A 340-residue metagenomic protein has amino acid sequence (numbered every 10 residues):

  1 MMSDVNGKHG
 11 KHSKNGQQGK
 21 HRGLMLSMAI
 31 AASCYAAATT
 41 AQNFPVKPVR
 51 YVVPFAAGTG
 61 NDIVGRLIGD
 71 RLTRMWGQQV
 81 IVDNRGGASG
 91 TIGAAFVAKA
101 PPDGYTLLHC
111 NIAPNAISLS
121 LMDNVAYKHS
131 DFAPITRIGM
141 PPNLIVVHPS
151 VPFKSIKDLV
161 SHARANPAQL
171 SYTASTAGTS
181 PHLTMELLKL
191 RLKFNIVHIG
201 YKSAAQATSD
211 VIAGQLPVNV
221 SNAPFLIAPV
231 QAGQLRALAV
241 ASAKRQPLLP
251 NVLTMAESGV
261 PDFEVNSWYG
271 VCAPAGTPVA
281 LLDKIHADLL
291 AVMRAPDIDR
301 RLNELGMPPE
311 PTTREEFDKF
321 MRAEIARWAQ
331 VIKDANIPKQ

Functional and structural regions predicted by a protein language model:
M1-K20: N-terminal secretory signal peptides that target proteins for export/translocation
R22-A29: Sec-dependent signal peptide recognition, specifically the positively charged N-region followed immediately by
S33-A38: N-terminal signal peptide c-region/cleavage motif recognized by signal peptidases
T40-D131, Q169, K193-V218, P229 (+2 more regions): N-terminal (or domain-start) structured segment
V46-P48, F194, E257, V279-Q340: An extracytoplasmic/periplasmic, membrane-proximal ligand-sensing/linker region
K99-T106, I112, L119-Q206, M255 (+1 more regions): Hinge/capping helix and adjacent helix->loop/strand transition within the periplasmic-binding protein
A113-M122, L187-R191, V218-V252: A ligand-binding cleft/hinge motif common to bilobed small-molecule-binding domains
